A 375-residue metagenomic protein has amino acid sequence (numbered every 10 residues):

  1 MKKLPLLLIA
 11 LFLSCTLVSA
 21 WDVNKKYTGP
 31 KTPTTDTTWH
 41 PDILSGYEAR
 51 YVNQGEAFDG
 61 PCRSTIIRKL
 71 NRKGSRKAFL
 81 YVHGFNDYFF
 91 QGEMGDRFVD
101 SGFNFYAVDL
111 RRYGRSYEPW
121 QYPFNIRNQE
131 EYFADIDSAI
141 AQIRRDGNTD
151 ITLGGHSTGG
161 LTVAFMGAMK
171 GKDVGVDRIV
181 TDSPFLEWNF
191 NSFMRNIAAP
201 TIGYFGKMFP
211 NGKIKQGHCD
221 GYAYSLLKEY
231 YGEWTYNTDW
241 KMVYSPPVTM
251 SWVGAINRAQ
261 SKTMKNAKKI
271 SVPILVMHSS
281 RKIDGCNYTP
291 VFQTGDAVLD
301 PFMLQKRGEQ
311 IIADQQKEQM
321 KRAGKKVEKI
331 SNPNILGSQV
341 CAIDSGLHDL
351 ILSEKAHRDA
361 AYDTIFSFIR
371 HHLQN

Functional and structural regions predicted by a protein language model:
M1-D22: Bacterial Sec-dependent N-terminal signal peptides
V23-K73: N-terminal cap/lid segment of alpha/beta-hydrolase-fold proteins
R76-G84: Short beta-strand element of the alpha/beta-hydrolase
F85-N86, G114-D150, A356-A361: Catalytic nucleophile-loop/oxyanion-hole region of alpha/beta-hydrolase and closely related hydrolase-like folds
D87-F90, G95, V99-W120: Conserved alpha/beta-hydrolase
T158, T162-M250: Alpha/beta-hydrolase-fold enzymes
I214-S338: Serine-hydrolase catalytic core
K317-N375: Catalytic active-site module of serine/aspartate enzymes centered on a nucleophile-bearing elbow/loop
